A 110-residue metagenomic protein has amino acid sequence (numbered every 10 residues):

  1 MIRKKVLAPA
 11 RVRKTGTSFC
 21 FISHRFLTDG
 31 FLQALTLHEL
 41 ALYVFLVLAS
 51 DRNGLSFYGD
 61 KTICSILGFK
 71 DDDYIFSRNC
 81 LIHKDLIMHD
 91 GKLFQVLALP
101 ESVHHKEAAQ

Functional and structural regions predicted by a protein language model:
M1-G54: Short recognition helix of helix-turn-helix/winged-helix DNA-binding domains
L40, V96, E107-A108: Intrinsic disorder/low-complexity segments enriched in polar/small residues
A49-S102: Winged helix-turn-helix DNA-binding recognition segment
E101-Q110: Short, amphipathic alpha-helical interaction segments positioned at domain boundaries
